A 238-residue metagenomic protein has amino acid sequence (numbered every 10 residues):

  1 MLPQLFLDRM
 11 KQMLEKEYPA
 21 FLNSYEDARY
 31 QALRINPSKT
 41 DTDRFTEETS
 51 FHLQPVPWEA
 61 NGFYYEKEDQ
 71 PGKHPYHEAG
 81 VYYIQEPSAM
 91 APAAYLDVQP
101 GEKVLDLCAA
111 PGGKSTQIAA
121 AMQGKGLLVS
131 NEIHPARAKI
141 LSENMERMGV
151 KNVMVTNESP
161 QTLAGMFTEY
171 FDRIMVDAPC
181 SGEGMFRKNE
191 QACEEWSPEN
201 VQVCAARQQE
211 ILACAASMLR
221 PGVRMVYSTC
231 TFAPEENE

Functional and structural regions predicted by a protein language model:
M1-E238: S-adenosylmethionine
